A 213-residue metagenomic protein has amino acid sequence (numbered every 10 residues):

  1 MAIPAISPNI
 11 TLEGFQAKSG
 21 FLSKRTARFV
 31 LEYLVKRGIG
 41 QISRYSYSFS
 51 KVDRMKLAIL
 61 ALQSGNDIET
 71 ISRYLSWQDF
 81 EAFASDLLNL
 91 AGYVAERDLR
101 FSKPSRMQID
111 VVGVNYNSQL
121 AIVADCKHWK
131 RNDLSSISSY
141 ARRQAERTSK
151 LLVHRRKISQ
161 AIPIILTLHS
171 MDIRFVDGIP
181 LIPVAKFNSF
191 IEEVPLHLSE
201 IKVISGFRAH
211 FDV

Functional and structural regions predicted by a protein language model:
M1-I109, G113-V213: Intrinsically disordered, low-complexity Ser/Thr/Pro/Gly-rich regulatory segments
